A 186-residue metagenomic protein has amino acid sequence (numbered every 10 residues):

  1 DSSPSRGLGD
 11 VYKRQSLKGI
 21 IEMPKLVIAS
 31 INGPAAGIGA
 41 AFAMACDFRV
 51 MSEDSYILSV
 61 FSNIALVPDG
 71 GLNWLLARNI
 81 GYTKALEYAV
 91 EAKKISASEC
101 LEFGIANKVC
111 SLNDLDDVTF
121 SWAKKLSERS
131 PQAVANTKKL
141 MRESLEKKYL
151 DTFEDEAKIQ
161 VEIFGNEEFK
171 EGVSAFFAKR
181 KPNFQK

Functional and structural regions predicted by a protein language model:
D1-L8, Y12: Single conserved hydrophobic/aromatic residue that forms the stacking wall/gate of nucleotide- or nucleobase-binding
K18-Q132, G165-N166, E171-S174, A178-R180: Crotonase-fold acyl-CoA enzyme core
Y88-A89, L140-S144, I159-F164: Helix-loop "lid/cap" segments that line or gate small-molecule binding pockets
L145, K181-K186: Short C-terminal tail/terminal secondary-structure segment of NAD(P)H-dependent dehydrogenase/reductase domains
K148-F153: Short beta-strand->loop
